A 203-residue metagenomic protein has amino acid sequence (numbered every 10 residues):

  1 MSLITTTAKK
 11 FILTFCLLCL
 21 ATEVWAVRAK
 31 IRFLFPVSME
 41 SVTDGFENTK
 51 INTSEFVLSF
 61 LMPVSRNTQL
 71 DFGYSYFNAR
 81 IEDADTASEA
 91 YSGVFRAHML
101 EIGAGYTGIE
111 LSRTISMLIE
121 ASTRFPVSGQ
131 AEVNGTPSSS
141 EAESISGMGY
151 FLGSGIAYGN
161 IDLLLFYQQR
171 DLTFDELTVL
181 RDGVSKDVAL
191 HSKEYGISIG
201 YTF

Functional and structural regions predicted by a protein language model:
E23-E82, G200-T202: Short glycine/proline- and aromatic-enriched beta-strand/turn motifs that initiate or cap beta-hairpins
W25-I31, S54, R66-L70, H98-L100 (+3 more regions): Outer-envelope beta-barrel architecture signal
A29-F35, L58, L70-Y74, I102-A104 (+4 more regions): Membrane-embedded beta-strand positions of outer-membrane beta-barrel proteins
F33-S41, Y74-R80, Y106-G108, A121-G129 (+3 more regions): Transmembrane beta-strands of outer-membrane beta-barrel pores
V37-K50, S75-H98, V127-S146, T173-L190: Flexible, solvent-exposed loop segments that connect beta-strands
I51-V57, A97-E101, I145-F151, S192-G196: Transmembrane beta-barrel architecture of outer-membrane proteins
V57-R66, A104-S112, Y158-N160, Y201-F203: Outer-membrane beta-barrel proteins
D83, Y150-F203: Predominantly the C-terminal beta-signal and adjacent terminal strand-loop region of outer-membrane beta-barrel
